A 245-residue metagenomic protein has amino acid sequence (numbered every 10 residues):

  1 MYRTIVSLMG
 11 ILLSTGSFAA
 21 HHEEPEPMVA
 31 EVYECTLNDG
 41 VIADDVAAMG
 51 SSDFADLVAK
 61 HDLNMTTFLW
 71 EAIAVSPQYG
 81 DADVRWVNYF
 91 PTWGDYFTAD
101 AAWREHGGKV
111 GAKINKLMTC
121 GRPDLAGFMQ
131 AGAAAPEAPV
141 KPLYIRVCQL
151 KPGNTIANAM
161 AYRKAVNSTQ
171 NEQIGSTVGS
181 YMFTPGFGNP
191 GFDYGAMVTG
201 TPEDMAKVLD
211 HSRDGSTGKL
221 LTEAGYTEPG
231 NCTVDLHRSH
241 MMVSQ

Functional and structural regions predicted by a protein language model:
M1-T4: Positively charged n-region of N-terminal signal peptides that target proteins for export
V6-T15: Bacterial N-terminal signal peptides
A19-Q245: Short S/T/G/P-rich N-terminal loop/turn motif that feeds into the first structured element of a domain
